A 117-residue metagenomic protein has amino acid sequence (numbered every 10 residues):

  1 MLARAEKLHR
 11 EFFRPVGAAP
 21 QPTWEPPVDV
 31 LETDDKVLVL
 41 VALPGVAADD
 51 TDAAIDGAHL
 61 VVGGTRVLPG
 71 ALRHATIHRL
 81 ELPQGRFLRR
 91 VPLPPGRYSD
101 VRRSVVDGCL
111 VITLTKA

Functional and structural regions predicted by a protein language model:
M1-A117: Alpha-crystallin/small heat shock protein
